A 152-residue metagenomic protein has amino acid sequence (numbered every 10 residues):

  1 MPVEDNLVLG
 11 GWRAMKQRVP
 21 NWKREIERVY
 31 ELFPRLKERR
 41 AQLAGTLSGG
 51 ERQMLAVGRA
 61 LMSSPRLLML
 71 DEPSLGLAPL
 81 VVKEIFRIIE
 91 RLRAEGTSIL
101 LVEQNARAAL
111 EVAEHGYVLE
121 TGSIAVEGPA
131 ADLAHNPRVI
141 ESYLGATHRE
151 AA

Functional and structural regions predicted by a protein language model:
M1-R24, L32-K37, A146-H148: ABC-type ATPase nucleotide-binding domains, specifically the catalytic core motifs of the NBD
L43-L47, E51: Conserved ABC ATPase signature
A60-L61: ABC ATPase C-loop
S64: Conserved catalytic motifs of ABC-family nucleotide-binding domains
L68-E72: Catalytic Walker B motif of ABC-type/P-loop ATPase nucleotide-binding domains
K83-E95: Helical segment within the ABC ATPase nucleotide-binding domain
H115, E127: Short, glycine/charged-rich "phosphate-handling" switch motifs in NTP-dependent and phosphotransfer domains
